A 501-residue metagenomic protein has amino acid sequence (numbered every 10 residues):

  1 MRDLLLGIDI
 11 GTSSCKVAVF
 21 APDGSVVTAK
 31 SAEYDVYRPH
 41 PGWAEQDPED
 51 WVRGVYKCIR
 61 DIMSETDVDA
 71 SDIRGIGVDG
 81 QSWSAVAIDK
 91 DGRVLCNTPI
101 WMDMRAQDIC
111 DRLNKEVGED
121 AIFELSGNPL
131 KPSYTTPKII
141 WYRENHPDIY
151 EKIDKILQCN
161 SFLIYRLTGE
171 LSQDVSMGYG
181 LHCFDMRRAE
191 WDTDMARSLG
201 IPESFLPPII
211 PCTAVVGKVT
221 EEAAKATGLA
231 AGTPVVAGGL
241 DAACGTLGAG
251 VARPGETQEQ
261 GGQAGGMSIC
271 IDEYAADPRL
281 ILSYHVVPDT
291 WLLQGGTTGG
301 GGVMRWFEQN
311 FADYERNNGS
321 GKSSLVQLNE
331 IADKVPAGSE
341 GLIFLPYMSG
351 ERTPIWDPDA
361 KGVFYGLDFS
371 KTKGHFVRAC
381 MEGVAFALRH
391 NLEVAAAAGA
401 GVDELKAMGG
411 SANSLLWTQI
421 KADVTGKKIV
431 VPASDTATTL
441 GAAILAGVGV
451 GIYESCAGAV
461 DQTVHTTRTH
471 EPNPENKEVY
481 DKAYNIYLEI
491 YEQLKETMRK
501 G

Functional and structural regions predicted by a protein language model:
M1-C96, E124, K152, A224-K225 (+5 more regions): N-terminal glycine/serine-rich phosphate-binding loop of ATP-dependent small-molecule kinases, especially carbohydrate
L6-G7, Q107, N114-S126, K131 (+5 more regions): Active-site core segments that coordinate phosphate-bearing ligands/cofactors across diverse enzyme families
G11-S14, D72, D79-Q81, T135 (+4 more regions): Short, basic and Ser/Thr-rich N-terminal targeting/leader segments
G24, D47, I76, D103 (+3 more regions): Residue-level signal for inorganic ion chemistry
Y34, G80, M102, T213 (+2 more regions): Residues that line or immediately flank small-molecule/substrate-binding pockets and catalytic motifs
S64-W101, P129-T135, I164-D185, P208-C212: Short beta-strand-loop/turn "lid" adjacent to the catalytic site in phosphate-handling enzymes
D67-A70, D79, Y150, E203 (+2 more regions): Alpha-helix termination/capping residues and helix-transition junctions
D103, G217-E221: Short, glycine/charge-rich flexible loops or terminal/linker lids adjacent to PRPP-binding catalytic cores
